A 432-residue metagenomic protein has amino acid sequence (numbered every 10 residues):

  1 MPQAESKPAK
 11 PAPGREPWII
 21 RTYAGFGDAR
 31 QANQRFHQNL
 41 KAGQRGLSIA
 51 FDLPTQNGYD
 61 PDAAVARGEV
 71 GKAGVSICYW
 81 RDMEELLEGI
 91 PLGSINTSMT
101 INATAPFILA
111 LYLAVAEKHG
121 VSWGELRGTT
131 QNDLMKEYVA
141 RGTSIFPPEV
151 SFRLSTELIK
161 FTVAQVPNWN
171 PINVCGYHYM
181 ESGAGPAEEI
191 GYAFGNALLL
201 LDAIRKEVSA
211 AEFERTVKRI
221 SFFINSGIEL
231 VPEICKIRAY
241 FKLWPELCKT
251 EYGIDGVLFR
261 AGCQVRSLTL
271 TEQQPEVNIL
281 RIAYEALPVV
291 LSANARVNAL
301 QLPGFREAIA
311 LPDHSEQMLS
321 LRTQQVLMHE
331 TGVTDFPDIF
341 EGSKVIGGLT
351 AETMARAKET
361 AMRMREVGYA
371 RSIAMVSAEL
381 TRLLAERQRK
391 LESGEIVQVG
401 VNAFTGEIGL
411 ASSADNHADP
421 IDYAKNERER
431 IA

Functional and structural regions predicted by a protein language model:
M1-A50, T55-N57, V277-E285, L383-A432: Non-catalytic terminal/interface segments that mediate subunit docking, oligomerization, and allosteric communication
M1-P232, E251-Q264, R296-P303, P312: Catalytic alpha/beta active-site cores
N33, H37, W80-L87, L109-A114 (+9 more regions): Predominant activation on well-ordered alpha-helical scaffold segments within soluble catalytic domains
G43, Y79, G120, W244 (+4 more regions): Conserved, mostly hydrophobic/aromatic
C78, I101-T104, R141-T162, Q274-E285 (+3 more regions): Phosphate/diphosphate-binding loops
I108, A184-G191, G227-A239, R266-I279 (+3 more regions): Short glycine/threonine-rich loop-to-helix capping motif typified by GTGT followed within a few residues by an Asp-Pro
G253-Q264, Q273-R306, P312-V333: Flexible glycine/proline-rich, aromatic-decorated loop/lid segments
M318-A432: Catalytic-core signal marking the mid-to-C-terminal active-site face
